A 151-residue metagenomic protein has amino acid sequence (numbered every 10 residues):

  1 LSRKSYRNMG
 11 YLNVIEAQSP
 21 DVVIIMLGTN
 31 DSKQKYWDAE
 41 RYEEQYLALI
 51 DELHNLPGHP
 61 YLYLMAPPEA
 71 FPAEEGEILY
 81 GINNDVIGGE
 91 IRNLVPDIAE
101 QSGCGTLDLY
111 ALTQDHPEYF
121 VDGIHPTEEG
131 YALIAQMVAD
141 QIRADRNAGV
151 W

Functional and structural regions predicted by a protein language model:
L1, T29-Q34, P68-P72, A111-D115 (+1 more regions): Solvent-exposed loop/turn segments at secondary-structure junctions within structured extracellular/periplasmic domains
L1-L47: Conserved SGNH/GDSL esterase-like catalytic core that processes O-acyl groups on lipids and polysaccharides
R3, W37-Q45, L79-I87, D122-G130: Alpha-helix N-cap and loop-to-helix initiation/capping positions
D21-L27, Y61-A66, G105-D108: Structural recognition of the beta-strand scaffold that forms the well-ordered cores of secreted hydrolase catalytic
R41-E44, A48-E52, E90-D97: Alpha-helical scaffolding segments of alpha/beta enzyme cores, especially the outer helices of TIM-barrel or partial
L56-G58, S102: Helix C-cap/helix->beta junction micro-motif
A70-L109: Substrate-gating cap/lid alpha-helix
V121-W151: Histidine-centered active-site loop/cap adjacent to the catalytic His in serine esterases/O-acetyl transfer systems
